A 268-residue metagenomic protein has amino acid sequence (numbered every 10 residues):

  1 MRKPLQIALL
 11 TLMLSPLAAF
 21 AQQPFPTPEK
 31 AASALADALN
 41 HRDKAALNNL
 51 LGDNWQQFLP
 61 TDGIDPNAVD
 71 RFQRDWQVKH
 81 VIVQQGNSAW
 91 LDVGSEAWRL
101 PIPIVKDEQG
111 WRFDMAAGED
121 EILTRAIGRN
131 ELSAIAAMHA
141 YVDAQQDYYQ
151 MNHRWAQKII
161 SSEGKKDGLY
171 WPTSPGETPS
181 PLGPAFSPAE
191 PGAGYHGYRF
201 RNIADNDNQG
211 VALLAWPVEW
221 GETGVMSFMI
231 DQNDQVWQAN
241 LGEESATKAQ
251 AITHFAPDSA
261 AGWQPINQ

Functional and structural regions predicted by a protein language model:
M1-L9: Bacterial N-terminal signal peptides that target proteins for export
A8-P16: Bacterial N-terminal signal peptides
F20-H41, V83, G118-D143, D147: Short, low-complexity N-terminal intrinsically disordered segments enriched in polar/charged residues
E29-A36, K44, N48-G52, P101 (+2 more regions): Extracytoplasmic/secreted envelope proteins and their assembly/folding machinery, especially bacterial periplasmic
A36-K44, G52-Q56, P60, Q109 (+1 more regions): Sec-exported extracytoplasmic/periplasmic mature domains
G52-P101, F186-A212: Surface-exposed, charged secondary-structure patches
D53, Q84, M151-E219, T223-I230 (+1 more regions): Extracellular/periplasmic head regions of type IV pilus-like filament subunits
W90-D92, E96-L132, A136-H139, Q235-L241: Short beta-strand edge/turn micro-motifs at domain boundaries
